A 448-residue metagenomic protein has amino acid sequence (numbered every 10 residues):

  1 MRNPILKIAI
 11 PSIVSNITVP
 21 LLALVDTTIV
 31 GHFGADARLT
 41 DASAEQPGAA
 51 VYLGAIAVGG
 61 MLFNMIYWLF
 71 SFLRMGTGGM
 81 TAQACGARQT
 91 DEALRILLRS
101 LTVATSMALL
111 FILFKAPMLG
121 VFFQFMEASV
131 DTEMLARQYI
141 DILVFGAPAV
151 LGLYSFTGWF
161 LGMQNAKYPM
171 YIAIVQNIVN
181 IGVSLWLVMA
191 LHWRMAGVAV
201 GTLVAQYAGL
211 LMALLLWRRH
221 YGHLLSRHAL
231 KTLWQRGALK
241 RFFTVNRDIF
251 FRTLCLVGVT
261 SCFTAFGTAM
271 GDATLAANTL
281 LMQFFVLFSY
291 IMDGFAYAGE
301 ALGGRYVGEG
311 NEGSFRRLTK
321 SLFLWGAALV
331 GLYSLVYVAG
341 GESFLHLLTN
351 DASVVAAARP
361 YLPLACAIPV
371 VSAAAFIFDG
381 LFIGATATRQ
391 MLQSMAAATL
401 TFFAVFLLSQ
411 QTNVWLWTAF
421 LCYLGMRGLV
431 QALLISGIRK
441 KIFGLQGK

Functional and structural regions predicted by a protein language model:
M1-S12, T81-P148, V179, V188-R247 (+2 more regions): Short alpha-helical transmembrane segments in multi-pass integral membrane proteins
I13-M75, G79, L143-V150, K240-R305 (+2 more regions): Transmembrane helix-bundle signature of multi-pass secondary active exporters and lipid flippases
L21-L24, H32-F33, A50, A84-A87 (+6 more regions): Helix-loop interface residues and adjacent transmembrane-helix termini in multi-pass membrane transporters, primarily
L24, S155-W159, I181-W186, L214 (+5 more regions): Alpha-helical transmembrane segments of multipass membrane proteins
T27, A50-L53, T90, L119 (+6 more regions): Membrane-helix interface/capping residues of multi-pass secondary transporters
T27, G78-G79, G120, T157 (+6 more regions): Interfacial helix-capping/hinge residues at the ends of transmembrane alpha-helices
L53-L113, V150-P169, A277-L335, A339 (+2 more regions): Small-residue-rich hydrophobic transmembrane alpha-helices
A173-N180, Q283-F284, A396-V405: Small-residue-enriched core segments of transmembrane alpha-helices in multipass membrane transport and channel
